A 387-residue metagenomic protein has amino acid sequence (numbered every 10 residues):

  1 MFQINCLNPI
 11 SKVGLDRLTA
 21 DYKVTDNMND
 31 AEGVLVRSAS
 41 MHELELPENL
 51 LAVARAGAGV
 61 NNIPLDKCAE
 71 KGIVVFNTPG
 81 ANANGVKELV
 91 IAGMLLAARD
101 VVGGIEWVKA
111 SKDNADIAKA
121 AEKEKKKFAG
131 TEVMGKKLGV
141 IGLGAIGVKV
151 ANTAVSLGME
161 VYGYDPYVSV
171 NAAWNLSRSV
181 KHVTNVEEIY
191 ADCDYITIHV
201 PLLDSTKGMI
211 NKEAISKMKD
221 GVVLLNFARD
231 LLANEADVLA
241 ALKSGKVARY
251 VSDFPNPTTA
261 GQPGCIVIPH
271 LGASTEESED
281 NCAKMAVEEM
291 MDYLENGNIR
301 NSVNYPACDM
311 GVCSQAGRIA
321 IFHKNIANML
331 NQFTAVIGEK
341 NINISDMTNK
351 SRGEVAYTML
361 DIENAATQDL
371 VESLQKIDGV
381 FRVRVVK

Functional and structural regions predicted by a protein language model:
M1-T78, N211-E213, V223, N234 (+4 more regions): An N-terminal-biased, well-structured beta-alpha scaffold segment characteristic of Rossmann-like dinucleotide-binding
H42-L44, P166-A260, S274: Rossmann-like adenosine-cofactor binding region
P79-K137, N301-V303: Phosphate-binding beta-alpha-beta segment of Rossmann-like dinucleotide-binding domains, i.e., the NAD(P)
K87-E106, A154-M159, M285-N298, T334-G338: Oxidoreductase and adenylate-handling cofactor-binding alpha/beta cores
L143-G144: Glycine-rich Rossmann-fold phosphate-binding loop(s) that bind the pyrophosphate of adenine dinucleotide cofactors
G147-V148: N-terminal Rossmann-fold NAD(P) dinucleotide-binding loop
Y250, P263, L271-K387: NAD(P)-dependent dehydrogenase/reductase Rossmann-like domain
